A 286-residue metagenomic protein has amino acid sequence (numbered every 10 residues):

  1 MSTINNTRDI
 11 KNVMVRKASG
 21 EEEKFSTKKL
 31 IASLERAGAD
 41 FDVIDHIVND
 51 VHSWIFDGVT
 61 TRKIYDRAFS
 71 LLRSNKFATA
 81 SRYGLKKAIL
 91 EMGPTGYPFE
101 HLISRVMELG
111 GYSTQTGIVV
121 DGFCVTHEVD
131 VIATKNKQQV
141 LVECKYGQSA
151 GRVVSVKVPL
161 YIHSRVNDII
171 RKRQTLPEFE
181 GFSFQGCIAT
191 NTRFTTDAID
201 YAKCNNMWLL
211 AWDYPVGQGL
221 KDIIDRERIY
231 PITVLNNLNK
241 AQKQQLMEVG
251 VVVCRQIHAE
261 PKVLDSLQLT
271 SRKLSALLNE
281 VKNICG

Functional and structural regions predicted by a protein language model:
M1-M92, F99: Long, C-terminal-biased catalytic regions of enzyme "large/alpha" subunits
N5-T7, D121-F123, L235: Replace "in large, NTP-powered and nucleic-acid-processing enzymes" with "in large, NTP-powered factors and other
R16, E143, H258: Residue-level detector of conserved, well-ordered beta-strand and adjacent loop positions that form binding/recognition
F25, A39-D42, V59, V154 (+4 more regions): Short coil/turn linker and secondary-structure boundary residues
G38-F41, A68, L72-Y230, M247-E248: Intrinsically disordered, low-complexity Ser/Thr/Pro/Gly-rich regulatory segments
D45, Y97, N237-K240: Amphipathic alpha-helical repeat elements characteristic of tetratricopeptide repeat
H46, V119, Y214, H258-A259: Proline- and acidic/polar-enriched loop/turn elements at helix boundaries
I103-V106, D225-G286: C-terminal extensions
